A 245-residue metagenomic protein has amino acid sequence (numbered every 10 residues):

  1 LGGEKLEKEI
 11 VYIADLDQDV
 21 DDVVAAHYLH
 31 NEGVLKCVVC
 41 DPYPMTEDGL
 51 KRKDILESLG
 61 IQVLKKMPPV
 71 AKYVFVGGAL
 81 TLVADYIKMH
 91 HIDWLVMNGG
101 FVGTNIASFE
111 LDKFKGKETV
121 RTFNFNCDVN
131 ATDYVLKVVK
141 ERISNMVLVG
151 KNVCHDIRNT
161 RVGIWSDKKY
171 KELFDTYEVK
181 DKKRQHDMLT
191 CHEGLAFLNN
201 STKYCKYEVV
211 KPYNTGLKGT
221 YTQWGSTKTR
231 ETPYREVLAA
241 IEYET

Functional and structural regions predicted by a protein language model:
L1-T245: N-terminal acidic, glycine/proline-rich low-complexity segments
